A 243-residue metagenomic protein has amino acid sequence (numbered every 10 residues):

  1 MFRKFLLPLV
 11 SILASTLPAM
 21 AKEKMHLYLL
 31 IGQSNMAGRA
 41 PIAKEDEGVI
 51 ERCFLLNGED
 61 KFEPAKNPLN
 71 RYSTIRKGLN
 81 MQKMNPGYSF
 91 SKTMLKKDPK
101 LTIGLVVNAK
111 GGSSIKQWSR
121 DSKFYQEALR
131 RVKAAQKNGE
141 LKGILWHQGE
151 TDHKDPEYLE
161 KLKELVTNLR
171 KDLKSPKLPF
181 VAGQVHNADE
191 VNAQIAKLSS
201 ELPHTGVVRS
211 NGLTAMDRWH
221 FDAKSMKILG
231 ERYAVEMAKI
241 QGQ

Functional and structural regions predicted by a protein language model:
M1-L7: Bacterial N-terminal signal peptides that target proteins for export
R3, I12, L202-P203: Short secondary-structure boundary micro-motifs
P8-S15: Bacterial N-terminal signal peptides
L17-A21: Sec/Tat signal peptide C-region and signal peptidase I cleavage site
K22-Q243: Cell-envelope and extracellular/periplasmic
